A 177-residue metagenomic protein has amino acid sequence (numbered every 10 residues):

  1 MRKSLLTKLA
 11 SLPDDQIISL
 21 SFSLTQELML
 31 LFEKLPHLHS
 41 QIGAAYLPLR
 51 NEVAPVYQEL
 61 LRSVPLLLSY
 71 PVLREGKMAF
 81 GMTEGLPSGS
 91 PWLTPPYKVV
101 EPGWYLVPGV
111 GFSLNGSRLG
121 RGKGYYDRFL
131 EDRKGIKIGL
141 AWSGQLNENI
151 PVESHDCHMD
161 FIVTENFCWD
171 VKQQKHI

Functional and structural regions predicted by a protein language model:
M1, T7-Q16, V100-W104, L114-S117 (+1 more regions): Surface-exposed, charge/polar-rich loops and edge strands
M1-P96, V100: N-terminal active-site beta-alpha-beta segment that forms phosphate/nucleotide-binding and substrate-recognition loops
A45, V107-P108, T164: Redox-cofactor binding/interface segments in oxidoreductases and associated redox assembly factors
P48-N51, V110-L114: Short glycine-rich anion-binding loops that position phosphate/pyrophosphate groups of nucleotides and phosphorylated
P71-L73, P108, P151: Proline-rich low-complexity regions
P95-P96, P108-G111: A structured binding-face within diverse protein domains that lines the active/interaction site
R121: Active-site histidine-anchored catalytic micro-motif
G124: Residue-level recognition of oxygen-bearing side chains
